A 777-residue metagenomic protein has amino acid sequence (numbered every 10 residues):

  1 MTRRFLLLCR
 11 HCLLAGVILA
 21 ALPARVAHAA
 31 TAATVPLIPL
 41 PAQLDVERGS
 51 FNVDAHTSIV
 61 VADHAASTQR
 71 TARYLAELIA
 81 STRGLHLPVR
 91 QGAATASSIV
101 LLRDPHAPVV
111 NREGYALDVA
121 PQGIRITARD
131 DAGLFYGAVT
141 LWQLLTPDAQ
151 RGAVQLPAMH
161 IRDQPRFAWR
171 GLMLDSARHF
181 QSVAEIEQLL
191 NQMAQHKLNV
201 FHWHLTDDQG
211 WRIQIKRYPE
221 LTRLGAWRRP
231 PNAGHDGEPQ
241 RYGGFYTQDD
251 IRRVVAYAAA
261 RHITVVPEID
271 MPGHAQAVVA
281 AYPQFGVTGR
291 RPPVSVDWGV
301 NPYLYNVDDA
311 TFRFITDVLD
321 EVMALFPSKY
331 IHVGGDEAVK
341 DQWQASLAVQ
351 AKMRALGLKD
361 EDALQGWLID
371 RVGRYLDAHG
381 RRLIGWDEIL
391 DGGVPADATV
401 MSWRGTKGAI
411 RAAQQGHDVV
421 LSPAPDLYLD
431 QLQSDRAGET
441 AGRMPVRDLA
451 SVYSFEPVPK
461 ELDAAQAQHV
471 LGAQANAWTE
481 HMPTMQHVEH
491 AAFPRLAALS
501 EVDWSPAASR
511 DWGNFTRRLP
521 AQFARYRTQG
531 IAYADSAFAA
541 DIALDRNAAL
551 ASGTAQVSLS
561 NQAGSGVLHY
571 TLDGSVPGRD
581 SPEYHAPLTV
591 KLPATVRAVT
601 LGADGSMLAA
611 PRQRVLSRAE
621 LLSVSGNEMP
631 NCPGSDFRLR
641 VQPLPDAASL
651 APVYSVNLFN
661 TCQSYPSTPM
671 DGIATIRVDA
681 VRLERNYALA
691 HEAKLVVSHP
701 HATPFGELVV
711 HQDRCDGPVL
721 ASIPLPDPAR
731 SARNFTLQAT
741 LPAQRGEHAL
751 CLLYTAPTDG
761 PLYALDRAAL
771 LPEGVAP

Functional and structural regions predicted by a protein language model:
C9-A21: Bacterial N-terminal signal peptides
R25-H28: Sec/Tat signal peptide C-region and signal peptidase I cleavage site
A30-W169, H487, D503-R525, Q529: Contiguous, structured surface segment used for ligand recognition
V60, R510, T516-D646, E684-E692 (+1 more regions): Short, compositionally stereotyped local motifs that mark structural "simplifiers"
P108-F312, T316, E321-Y330, R371 (+3 more regions): Feature activates predominantly on carbohydrate-active enzymes
V278, P283, V294-V296, V300-D397 (+2 more regions): Active-site neighborhood of glycoside hydrolase catalytic domains
L383-A398, R404-Q556: Flexible, acidic glycine-rich loops studded with aromatic residues
R612-P777: Extracytoplasmic
